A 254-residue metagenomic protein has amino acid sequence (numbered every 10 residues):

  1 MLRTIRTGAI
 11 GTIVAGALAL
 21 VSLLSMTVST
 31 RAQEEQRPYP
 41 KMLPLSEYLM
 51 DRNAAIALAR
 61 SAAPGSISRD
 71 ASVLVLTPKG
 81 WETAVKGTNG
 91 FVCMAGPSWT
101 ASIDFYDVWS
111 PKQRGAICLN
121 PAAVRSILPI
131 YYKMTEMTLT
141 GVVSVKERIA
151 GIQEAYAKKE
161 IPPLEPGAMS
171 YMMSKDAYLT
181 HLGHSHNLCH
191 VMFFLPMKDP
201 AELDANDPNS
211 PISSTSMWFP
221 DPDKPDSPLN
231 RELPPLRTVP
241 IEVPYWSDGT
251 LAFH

Functional and structural regions predicted by a protein language model:
M1-G11: N-terminal secretory signal peptides that target proteins for export/translocation
G11-S25: Bacterial N-terminal signal peptides
T27-A32: Sec/Tat signal peptide C-region and signal peptidase I cleavage site
E34-H254: Primary mode marks residue(s) on the alpha4-beta5-alpha5 output face of response regulator receiver
